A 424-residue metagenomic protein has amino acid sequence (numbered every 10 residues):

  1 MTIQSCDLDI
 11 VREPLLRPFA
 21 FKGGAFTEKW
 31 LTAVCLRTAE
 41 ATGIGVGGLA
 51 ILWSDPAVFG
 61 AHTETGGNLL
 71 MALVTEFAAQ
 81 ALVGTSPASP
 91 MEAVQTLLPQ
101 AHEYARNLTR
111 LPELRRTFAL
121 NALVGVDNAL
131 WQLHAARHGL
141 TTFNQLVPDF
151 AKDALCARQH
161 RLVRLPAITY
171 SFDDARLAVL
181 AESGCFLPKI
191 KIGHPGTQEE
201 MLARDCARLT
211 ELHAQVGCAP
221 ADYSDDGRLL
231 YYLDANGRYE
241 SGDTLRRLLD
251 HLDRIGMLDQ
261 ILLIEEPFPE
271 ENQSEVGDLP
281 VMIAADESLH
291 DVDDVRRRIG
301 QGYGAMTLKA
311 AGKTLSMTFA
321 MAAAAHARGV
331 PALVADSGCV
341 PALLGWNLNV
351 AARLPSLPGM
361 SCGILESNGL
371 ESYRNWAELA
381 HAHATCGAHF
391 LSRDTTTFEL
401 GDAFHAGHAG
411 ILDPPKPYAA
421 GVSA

Functional and structural regions predicted by a protein language model:
M1-C35: Short, Gly/Pro- and small/polar-rich lid/capping loops
P14, F19-F21, G48-P56, L165-S171: Glycine-rich phosphate/pyrophosphate-binding beta-alpha loops
R37, T42-H138: Metal- or metallocofactor-binding catalytic centers and their adjacent structured scaffolds across diverse enzyme
T38, L49-I51, G312, G338-P341 (+1 more regions): Glycine-rich beta-alpha junction loops
R106-L248, I261-F268: Active-site-facing alpha/beta catalytic cores
Q132, A136, A323-A327, N349: Short glycine/serine- and small hydrophobic-enriched flexible loop segments
I192-G345: Catalytic core of soluble alpha/beta enzymes
S337-A424: Flexible C-terminal active-site loop/helix
